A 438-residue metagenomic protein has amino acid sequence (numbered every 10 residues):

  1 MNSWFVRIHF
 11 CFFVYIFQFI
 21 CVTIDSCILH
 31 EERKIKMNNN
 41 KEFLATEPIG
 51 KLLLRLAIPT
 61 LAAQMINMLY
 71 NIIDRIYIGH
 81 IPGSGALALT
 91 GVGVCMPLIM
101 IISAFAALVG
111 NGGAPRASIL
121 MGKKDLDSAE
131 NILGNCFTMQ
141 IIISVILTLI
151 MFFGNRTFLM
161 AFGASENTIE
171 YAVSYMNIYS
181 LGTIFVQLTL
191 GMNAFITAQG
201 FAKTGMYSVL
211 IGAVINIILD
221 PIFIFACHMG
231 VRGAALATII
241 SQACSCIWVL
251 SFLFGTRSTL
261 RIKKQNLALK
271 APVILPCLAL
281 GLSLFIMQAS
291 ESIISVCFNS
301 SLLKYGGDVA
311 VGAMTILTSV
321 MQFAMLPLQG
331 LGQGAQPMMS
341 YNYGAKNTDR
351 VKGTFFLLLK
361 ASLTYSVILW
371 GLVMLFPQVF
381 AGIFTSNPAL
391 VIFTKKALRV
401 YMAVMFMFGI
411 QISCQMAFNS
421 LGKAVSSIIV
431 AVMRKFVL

Functional and structural regions predicted by a protein language model:
S3, R7-T60, A117-I184, A226-G281 (+1 more regions): Short alpha-helical transmembrane segments in multi-pass integral membrane proteins
A45-I76, H80-S84, P97-G112, R116 (+5 more regions): N-terminal transmembrane alpha-helices
R55-D74, I178, G212, S241-S245 (+3 more regions): Transmembrane helical elements of multi-pass membrane transporters/channels
T60, Q64, I76, P115 (+12 more regions): Transmembrane alpha-helix boundary and packing residues in multipass membrane permease domains and related
A62, I66, Y70, I102-A106 (+13 more regions): Residue-level hotspots within pore-lining transmembrane alpha-helices of multi-pass secondary transporters
M65, L69-L89, L159-E166, I222-M229 (+4 more regions): Helix-terminus/linker motif at the lipid-water interface of multi-pass membrane proteins
L89-L149, V186-G205, A313-P377, F408-V430: Small-residue-rich hydrophobic transmembrane alpha-helices
I143, I211-I215, A237-S245, T318-M321 (+2 more regions): Transmembrane alpha-helical core residues of multi-pass small-molecule transporters, especially secondary transporters
